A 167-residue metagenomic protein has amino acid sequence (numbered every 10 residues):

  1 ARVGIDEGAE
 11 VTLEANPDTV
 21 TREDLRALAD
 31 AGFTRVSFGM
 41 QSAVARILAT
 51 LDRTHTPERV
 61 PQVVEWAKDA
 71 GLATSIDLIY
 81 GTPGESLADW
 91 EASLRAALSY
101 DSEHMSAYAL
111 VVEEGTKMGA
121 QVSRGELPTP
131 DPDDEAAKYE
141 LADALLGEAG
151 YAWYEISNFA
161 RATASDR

Functional and structural regions predicted by a protein language model:
A1-R167: C-terminal scaffold of the Radical SAM
